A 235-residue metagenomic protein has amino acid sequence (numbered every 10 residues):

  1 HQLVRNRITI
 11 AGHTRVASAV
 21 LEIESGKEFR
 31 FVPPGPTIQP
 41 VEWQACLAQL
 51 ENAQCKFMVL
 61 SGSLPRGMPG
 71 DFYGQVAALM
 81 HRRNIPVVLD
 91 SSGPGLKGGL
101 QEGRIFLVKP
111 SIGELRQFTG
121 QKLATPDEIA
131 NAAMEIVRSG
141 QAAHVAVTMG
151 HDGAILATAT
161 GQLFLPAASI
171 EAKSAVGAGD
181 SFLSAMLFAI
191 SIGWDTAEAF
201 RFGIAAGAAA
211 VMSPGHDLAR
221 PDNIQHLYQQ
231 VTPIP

Functional and structural regions predicted by a protein language model:
H1-K56, H226-P235: Conserved N-terminal subdomain of the carbohydrate kinase-like
V4, P86, D195: Residue-level detector of anion-binding/catalytic polar loops
H13, P34-P36, S63-R66, E114 (+1 more regions): Short glycine-rich anion-binding loops that position phosphate/pyrophosphate groups of nucleotides and phosphorylated
R30-V32, C55-S63, D90, K109-E114: Short beta-strands and strand-loop turn motifs
Q39-V76, M80: Hydrophobic alpha-helical segments and helix pairs
G70-Q162: Conserved phosphate/ATP/ADP-binding segment of small-molecule kinases
A78, P126-P235: Conserved phosphate-binding/catalytic region of the ribokinase-like
